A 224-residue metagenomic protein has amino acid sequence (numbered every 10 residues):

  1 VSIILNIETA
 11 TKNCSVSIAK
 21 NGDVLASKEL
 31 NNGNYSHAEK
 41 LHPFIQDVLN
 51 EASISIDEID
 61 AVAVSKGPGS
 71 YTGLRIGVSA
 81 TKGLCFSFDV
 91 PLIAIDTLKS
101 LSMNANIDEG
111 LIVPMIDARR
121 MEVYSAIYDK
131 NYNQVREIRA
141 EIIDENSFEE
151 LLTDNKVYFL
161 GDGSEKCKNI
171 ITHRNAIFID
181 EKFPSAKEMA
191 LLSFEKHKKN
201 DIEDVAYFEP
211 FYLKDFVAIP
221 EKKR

Functional and structural regions predicted by a protein language model:
V1-I3, E150-D154, H173, K198-K199 (+1 more regions): Short, Lys/Arg-enriched, disordered terminal segments
V1-K66: N-terminal beta-alpha supersecondary unit
D23, G33, P91-P184, Y212 (+1 more regions): Surface "functional belts" at beta-alpha junctions
N32-K40, Y71, R75, S79 (+2 more regions): Residues at secondary-structure transition points
V48-A52, S87, A105, A186-H197: Stable alpha-helical structural segments in soluble proteins, enriched in small hydrophobic residues
A63-L92, T97: DPxDG-like acidic metal-binding loop motif
I179-R224: Acyltransferase
